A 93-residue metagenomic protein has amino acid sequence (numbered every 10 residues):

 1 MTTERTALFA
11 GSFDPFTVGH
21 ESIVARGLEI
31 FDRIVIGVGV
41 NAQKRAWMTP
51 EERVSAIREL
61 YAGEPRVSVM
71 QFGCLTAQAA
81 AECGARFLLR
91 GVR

Functional and structural regions predicted by a protein language model:
M1-R93: Nucleotidyltransferase catalytic core that binds NTPs
